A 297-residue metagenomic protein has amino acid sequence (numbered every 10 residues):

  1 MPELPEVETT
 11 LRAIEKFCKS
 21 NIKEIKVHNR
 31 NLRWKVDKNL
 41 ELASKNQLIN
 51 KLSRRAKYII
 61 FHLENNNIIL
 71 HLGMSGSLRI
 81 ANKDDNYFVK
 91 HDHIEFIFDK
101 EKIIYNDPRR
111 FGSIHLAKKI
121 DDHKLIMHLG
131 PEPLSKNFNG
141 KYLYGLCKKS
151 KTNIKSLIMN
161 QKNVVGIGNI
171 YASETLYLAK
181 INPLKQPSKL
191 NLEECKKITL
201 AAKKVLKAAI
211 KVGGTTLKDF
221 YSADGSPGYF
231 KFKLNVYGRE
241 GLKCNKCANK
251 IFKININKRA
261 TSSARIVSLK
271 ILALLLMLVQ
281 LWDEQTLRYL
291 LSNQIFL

Functional and structural regions predicted by a protein language model:
M1-L116: Surface-exposed binding/hinge segments that line and control ligand-binding clefts or catalytic entry sites
M1-L4, P133, N137, N191-T199: Generic detection of long, well-ordered alpha-helical segments
I14, N21-L40, K45, N50-S53 (+6 more regions): Basic, nucleic-acid-binding surfaces and adjacent catalytic neighborhoods in DNA/RNA-processing proteins
E64-G166, Y171-L178, Q186, E284: Phosphate/anion-contacting hairpin/loop surfaces
L290, Q294-L297: Short hydrophobic targeting helices and cationic amphipathic motifs that mediate membrane/organellar targeting
